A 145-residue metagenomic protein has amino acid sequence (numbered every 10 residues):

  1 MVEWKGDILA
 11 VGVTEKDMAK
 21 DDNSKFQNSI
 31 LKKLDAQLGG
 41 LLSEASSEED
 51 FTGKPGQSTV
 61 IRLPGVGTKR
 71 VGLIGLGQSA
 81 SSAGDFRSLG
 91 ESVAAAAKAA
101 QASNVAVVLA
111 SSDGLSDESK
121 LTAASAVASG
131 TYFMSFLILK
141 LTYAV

Functional and structural regions predicted by a protein language model:
M1-V145: Glycine-/small-residue-enriched capping loops at alpha/beta junctions
